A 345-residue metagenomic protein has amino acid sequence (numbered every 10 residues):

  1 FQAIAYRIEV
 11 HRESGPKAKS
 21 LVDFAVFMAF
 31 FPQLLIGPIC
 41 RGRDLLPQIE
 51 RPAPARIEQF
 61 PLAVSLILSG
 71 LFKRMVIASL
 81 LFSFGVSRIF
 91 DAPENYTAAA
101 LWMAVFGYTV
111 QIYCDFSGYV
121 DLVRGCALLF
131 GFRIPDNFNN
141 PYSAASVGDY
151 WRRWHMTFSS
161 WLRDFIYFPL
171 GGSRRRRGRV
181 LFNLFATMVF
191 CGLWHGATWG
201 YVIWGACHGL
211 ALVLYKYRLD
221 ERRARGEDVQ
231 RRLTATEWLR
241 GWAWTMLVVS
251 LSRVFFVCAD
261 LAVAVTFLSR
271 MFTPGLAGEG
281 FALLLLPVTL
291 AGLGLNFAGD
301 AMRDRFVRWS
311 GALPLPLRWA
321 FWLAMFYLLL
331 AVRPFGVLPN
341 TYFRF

Functional and structural regions predicted by a protein language model:
F1-R344: Membrane-embedded transmembrane alpha-helical bundles that form the catalytic cores of multi-pass lipid-modifying
